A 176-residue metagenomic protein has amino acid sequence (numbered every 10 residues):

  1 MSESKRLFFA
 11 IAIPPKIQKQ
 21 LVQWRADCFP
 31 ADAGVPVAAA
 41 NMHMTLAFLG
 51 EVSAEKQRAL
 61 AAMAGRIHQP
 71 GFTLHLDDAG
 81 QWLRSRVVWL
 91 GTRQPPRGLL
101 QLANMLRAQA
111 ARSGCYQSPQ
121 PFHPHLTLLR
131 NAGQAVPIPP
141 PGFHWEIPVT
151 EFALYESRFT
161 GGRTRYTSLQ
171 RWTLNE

Functional and structural regions predicted by a protein language model:
M1-E176: Histidine-dependent nucleotide/RNA phosphoesterase domain, centered on the 2H-phosphoesterase fold with its duplicated
